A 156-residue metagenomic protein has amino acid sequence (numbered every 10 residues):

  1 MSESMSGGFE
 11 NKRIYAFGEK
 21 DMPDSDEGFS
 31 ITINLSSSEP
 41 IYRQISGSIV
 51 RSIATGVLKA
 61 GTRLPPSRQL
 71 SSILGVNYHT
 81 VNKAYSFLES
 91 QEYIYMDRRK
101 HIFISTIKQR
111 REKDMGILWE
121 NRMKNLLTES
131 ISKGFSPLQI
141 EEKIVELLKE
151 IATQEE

Functional and structural regions predicted by a protein language model:
S2-R63, I117-N121, L127-Q154: Extreme N-terminal segment that seeds HTH/winged-HTH DNA-binding domains in transcriptional regulators
S30-S36, S67, K108-E112: A short, mixed-charge helix-start or loop-turn motif at secondary-structure junctions
R51, K83, F87: Alpha-helical DNA-recognition elements
R63-L74, L88: A short alpha-helical element within helix-turn-helix/winged-helix DNA-binding domains across DNA-binding proteins
L64, Y93-Q109: Short, Lys/Arg-rich nucleic-acid/phosphate-binding segment
I73, S90-E92, K133, E150: Residue cluster at the C-terminal edge of the helix-turn-helix DNA-binding motif
S105-K124: A surface-exposed regulatory interaction patch that couples sensing to output across bacterial transport/metabolic
